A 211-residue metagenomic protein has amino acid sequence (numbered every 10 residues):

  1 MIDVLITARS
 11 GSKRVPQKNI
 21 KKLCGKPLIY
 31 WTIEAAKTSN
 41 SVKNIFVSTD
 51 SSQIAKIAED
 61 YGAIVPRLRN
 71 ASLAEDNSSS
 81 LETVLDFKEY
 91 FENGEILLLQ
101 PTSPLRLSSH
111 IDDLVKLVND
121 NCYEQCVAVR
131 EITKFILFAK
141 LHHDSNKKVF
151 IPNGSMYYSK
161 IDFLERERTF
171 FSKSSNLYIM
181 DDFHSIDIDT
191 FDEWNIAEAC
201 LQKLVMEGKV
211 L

Functional and structural regions predicted by a protein language model:
M1-P16: N-terminal nucleotide-binding beta1-loop-alpha1 segment
V4, I45-V47, I96, Q125: Hydrophobic/aromatic residues located in beta-strands of well-ordered beta-sheets within soluble catalytic
L28-I45: A short, N-terminal amphipathic alpha-helix
V42, N93, C122-E124: Short, high-confidence coil segments that cap the C-terminus of an alpha-helix and link into the following beta-strand
F46, S52-L97, L105-S109, D113: Short phosphate-binding loop-to-helix
L68-R69, L99, A128, M180: Generic beta-sheet signal
N77-E82, P104-H184: Conserved core of the sugar-phosphate nucleotidyltransferase
R166, Y178-I179, H184-L211: Hydrophobic helical membrane-anchoring modules
